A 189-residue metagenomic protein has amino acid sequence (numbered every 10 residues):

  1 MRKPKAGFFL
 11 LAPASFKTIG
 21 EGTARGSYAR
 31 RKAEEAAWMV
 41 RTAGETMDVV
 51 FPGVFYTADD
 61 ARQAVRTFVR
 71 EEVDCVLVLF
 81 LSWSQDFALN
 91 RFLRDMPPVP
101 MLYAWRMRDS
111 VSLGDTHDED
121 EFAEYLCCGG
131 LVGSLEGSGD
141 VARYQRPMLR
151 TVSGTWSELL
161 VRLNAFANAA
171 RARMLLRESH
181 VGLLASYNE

Functional and structural regions predicted by a protein language model:
M1-E189: An N-terminal assembly and electron-transfer interface module characteristic of large anaerobic redox and radical
